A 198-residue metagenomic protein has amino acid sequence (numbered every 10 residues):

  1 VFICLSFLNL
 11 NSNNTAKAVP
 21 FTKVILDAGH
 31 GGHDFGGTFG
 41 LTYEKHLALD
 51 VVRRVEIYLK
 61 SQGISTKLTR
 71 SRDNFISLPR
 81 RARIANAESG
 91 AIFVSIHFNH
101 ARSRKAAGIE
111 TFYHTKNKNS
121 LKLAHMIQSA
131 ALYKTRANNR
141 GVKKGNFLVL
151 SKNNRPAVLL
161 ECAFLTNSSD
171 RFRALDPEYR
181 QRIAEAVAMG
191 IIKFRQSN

Functional and structural regions predicted by a protein language model:
V1-S6: Hydrophobic membrane-insertion alpha-helices, especially the h-region of bacterial N-terminal signal peptides
F7-T15: Signal peptide cleavage region of secreted peptide precursors
N14-M126, Y133: Catalytic-core regions of hydrolytic enzymes
I25, G36, E88, S95-R102 (+1 more regions): Active-site-adjacent mobile loop/cap segments within catalytic or ligand-binding domains
S65-K67, N138-G141, P156: Conserved beta-strand segments of alpha/beta enzyme cores
L78-A82, V142-F147: Alpha-helical scaffolding within the catalytic cores of extracellular/periplasmic polymer-degrading hydrolases
Q128-S129, A188: Generic solvent-exposed, charged/amphipathic alpha-helical segments that serve as macromolecular interface scaffolds
S129-R140: Proline/glycine-rich low-complexity loops and linkers
